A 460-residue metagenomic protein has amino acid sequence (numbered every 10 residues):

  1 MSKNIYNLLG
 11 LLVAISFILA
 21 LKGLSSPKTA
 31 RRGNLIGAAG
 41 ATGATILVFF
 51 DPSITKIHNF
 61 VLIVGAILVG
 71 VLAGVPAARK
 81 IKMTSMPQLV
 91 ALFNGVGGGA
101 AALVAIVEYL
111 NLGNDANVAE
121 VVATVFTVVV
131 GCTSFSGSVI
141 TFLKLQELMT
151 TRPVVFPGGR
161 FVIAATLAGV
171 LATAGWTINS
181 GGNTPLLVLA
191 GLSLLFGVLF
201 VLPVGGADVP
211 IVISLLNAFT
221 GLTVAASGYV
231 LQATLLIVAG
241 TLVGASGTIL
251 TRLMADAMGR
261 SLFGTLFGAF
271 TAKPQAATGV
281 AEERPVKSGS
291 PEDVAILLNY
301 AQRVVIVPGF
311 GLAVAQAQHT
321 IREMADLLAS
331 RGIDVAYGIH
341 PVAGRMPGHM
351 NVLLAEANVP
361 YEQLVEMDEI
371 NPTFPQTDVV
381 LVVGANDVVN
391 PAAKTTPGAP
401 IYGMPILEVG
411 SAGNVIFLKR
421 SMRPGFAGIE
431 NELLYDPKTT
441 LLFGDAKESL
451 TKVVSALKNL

Functional and structural regions predicted by a protein language model:
M1-A14, T55-V71, E120-F135, N179-L192: Structural signature of hydrophobic alpha-helical transmembrane segments
A14-F17, I36-V48, L62, A66-G70 (+10 more regions): Alpha-helical transmembrane segments in multi-pass membrane proteins
S16-T29, V71-V90, S138-P153, F196-V209 (+1 more regions): C-terminal ends of transmembrane helices
R31-G40, I63-V64, S85-G97, P153-I163 (+1 more regions): Cytoplasmic-side transmembrane-helix entry/capping segments in multi-pass membrane proteins
V48-V64, P76-P87, A102-V118, K144 (+1 more regions): Transmembrane alpha-helix boundary signature
V107-A116, I178-T184, I211, A218-A239: Transmembrane helix-loop junctions at the membrane interface of multipass transporters and ion channels
L242-A301: Membrane-interfacial segments at transmembrane helix termini in multi-pass membrane proteins
V280-L460: Structured cytosolic domains appended to multi-pass membrane proteins
